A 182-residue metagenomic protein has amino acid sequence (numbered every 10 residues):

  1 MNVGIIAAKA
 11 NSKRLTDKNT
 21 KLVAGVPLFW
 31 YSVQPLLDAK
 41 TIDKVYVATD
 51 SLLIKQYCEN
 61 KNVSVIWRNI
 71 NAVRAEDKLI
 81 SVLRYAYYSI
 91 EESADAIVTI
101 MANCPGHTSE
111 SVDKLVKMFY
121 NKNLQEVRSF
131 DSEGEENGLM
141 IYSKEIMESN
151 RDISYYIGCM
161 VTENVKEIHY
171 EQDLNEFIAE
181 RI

Functional and structural regions predicted by a protein language model:
M1-N2, I42, A94, N123-L124: Local beta-strand N-terminus motif with an aromatic residue
M1-T16: N-terminal nucleotide-binding beta1-loop-alpha1 segment
N19, V23, Y31-V33: Short amphipathic alpha-helix
L28-K44: A short, N-terminal amphipathic alpha-helix
K44-T49, Q125-S129: Short, hydrophobic beta-strand segments that form beta-sheet elements in well-ordered domains
Y46, L52-V98, H107-E110, K114: Short phosphate-binding loop-to-helix
E76-Y85, A96, M101-E180: Conserved core of the sugar-phosphate nucleotidyltransferase
